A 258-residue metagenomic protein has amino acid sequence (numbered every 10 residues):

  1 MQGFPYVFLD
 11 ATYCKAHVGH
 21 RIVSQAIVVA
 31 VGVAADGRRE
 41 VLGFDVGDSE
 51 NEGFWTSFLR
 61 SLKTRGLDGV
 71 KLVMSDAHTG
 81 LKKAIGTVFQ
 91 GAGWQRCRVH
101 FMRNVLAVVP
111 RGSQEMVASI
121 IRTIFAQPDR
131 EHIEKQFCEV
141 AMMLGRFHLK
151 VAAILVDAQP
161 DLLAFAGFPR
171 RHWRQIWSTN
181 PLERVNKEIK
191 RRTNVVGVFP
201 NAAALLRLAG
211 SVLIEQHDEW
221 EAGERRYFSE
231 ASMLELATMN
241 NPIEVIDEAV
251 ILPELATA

Functional and structural regions predicted by a protein language model:
M1-M74, T79, K83, V88-G91 (+2 more regions): RNase H-like nuclease fold core
V23-S24, L106-S119: Short, surface-exposed amphipathic charged segments that create phosphate/polyanion-binding patches used for binding
G47, T64, G86, Q90 (+3 more regions): Amphipathic alpha-helical interaction elements
W55, V117, I133-Q136: N-terminal alpha-helical segment
Q90-A107: Inter-helix linker motif
T123-A258: Acidic/histidine-rich catalytic cores and adjacent linkers of DNA breakage/strand-transfer/modification proteins
